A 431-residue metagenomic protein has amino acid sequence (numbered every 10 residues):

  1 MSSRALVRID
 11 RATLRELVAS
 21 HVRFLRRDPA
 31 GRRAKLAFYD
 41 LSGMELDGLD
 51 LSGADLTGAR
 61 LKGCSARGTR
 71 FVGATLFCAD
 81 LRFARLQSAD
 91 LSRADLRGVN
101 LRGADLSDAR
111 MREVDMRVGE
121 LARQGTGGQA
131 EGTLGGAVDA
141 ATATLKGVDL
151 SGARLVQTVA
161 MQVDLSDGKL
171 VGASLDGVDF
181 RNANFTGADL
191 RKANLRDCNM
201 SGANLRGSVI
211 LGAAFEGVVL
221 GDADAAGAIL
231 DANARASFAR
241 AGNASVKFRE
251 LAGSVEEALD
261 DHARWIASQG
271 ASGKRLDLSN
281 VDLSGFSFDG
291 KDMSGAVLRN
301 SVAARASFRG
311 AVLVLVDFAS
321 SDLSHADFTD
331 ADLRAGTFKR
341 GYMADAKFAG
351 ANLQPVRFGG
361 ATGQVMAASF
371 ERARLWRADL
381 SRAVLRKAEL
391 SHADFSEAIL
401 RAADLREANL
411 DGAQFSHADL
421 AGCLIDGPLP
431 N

Functional and structural regions predicted by a protein language model:
S3-R15, V22-N431: Tandem repeat scaffolds
